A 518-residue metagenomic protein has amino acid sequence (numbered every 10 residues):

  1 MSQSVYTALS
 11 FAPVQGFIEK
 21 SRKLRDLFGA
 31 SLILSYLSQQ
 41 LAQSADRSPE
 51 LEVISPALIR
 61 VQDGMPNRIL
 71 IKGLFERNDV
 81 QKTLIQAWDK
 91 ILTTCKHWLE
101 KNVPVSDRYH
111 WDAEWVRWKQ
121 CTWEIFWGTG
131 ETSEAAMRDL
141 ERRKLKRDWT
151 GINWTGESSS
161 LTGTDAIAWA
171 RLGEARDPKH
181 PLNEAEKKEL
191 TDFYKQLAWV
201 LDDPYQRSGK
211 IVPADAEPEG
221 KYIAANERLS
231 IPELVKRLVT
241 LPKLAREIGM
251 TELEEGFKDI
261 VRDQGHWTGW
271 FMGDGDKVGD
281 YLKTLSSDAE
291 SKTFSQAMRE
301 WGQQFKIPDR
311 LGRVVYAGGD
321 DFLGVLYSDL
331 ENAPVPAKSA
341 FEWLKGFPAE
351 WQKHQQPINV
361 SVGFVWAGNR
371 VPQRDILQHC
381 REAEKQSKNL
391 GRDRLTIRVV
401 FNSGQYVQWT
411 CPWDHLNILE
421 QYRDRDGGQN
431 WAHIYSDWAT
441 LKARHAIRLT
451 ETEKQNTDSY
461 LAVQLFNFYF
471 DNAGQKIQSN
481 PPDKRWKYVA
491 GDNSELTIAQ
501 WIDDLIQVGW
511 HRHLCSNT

Functional and structural regions predicted by a protein language model:
M1-T518: Regulatory and interdomain segments flanking nucleotide-handling catalytic cores in signaling/defense enzymes
